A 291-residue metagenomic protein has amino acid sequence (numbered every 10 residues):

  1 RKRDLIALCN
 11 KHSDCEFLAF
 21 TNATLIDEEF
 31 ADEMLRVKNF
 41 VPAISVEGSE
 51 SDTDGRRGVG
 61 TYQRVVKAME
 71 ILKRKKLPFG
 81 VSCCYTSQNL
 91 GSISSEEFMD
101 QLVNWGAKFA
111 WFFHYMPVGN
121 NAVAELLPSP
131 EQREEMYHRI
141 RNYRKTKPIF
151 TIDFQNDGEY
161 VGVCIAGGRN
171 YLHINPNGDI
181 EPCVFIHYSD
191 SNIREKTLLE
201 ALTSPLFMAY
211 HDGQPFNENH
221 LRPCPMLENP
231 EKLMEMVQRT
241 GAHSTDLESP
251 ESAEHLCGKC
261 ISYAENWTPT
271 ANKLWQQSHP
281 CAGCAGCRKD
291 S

Functional and structural regions predicted by a protein language model:
R1-F113: Radical SAM/AdoMet-radical enzyme domain recognition
A19, G178, L198: Conserved, mostly hydrophobic/aromatic
L25, G48, M116, H187 (+1 more regions): Flexible, active-site-proximal loop/turn residues at the rims of small-molecule/cofactor binding pockets and catalytic
S51, F79, N170, E181 (+1 more regions): Glycine-centered loop/turn positions within well-structured domains that cap or flank conserved ligand/cofactor-binding
V59-Y62, L127-E134, S191-K196: Short, conserved loop/turn and helix-capping segments at secondary-structure boundaries that abut family-defining
V66, E96, E134-H138, L199: Generic alpha-helical structural signal
Y115-P182, P223-K232: A C-terminal junction/extension of Radical SAM enzymes
F185-S291: Flexible mid-to-C-terminal extensions adjoining Fe-S/redox cofactors in radical SAM and related proteins
